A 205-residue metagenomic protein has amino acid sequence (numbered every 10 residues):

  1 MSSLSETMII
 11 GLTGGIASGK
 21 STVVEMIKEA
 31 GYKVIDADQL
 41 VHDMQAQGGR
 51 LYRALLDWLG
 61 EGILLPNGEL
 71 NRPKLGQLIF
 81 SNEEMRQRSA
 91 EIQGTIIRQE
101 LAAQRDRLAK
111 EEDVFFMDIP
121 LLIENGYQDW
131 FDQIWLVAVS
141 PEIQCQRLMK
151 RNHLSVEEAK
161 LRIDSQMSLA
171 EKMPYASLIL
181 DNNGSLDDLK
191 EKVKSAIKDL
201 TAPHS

Functional and structural regions predicted by a protein language model:
S2-Y32, A37-Q39: Walker A (P-loop) phosphate-binding motif
L4-E6, K198-S205: Generic C-terminal helix-cap and adjacent flexible tail
A30, Y52, L56, P141-Q146 (+2 more regions): An amphipathic alpha-helix signature
K33, Q39, Q133, S177-L178: Well-ordered beta-strand positions
Q39-D113: ATP-dependent small-molecule kinase phosphotransfer cores that center on conserved nucleotide phosphate-binding segments
S89, F116, L180: Residue-level signature of catalytic and energy-coupling elements of molecular machines, predominantly ATP/GTP-dependent
E100-K110, V114-R151: ATP-dependent NMP and nucleoside kinases share a basic, alpha-helical "lid"
L101, L108, D129-W130, K150 (+1 more regions): Small-molecule kinase domains that catalyze NTP-dependent phosphoryl transfer to phosphate-bearing small molecules
